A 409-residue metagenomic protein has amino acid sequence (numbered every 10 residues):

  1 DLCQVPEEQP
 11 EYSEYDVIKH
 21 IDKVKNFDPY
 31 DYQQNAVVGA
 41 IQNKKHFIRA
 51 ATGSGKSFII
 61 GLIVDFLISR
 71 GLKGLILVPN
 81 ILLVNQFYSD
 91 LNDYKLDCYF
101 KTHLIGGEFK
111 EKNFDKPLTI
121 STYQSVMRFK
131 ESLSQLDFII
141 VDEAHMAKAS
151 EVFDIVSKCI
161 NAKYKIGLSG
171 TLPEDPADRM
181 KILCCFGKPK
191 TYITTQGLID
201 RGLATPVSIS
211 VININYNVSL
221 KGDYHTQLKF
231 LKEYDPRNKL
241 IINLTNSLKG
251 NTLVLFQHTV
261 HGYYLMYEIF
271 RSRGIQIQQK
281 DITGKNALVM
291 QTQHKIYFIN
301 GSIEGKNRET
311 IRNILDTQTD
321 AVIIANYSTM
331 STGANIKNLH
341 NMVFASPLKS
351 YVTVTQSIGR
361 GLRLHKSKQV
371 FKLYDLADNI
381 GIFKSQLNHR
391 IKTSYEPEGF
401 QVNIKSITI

Functional and structural regions predicted by a protein language model:
N43-D65: Walker A/P-loop
F58-L62, F66-D93, H258-V260: Conserved Walker A/P-loop ATP-binding site and its immediately adjacent core in helicase/helicase-like ATPase domains
K73-V84, F230-K239, N243-I269: Conserved strand-helix element at the start of the C-terminal RecA-like helicase core
L82-G107, Q276: Conserved helix-turn-beta segment of the N-terminal RecA-like "Helicase ATP-binding" lobe in SF1/SF2 helicases
H103-F114, Y264, H294-S328: Conserved helicase ATPase core of P-loop NTP-dependent helicases/translocases
H145-S208: Post-DEXD/H (motif II) to motif III coupling segment of the RecA-like Helicase ATP-binding lobe
I193-T252: Conserved interdomain linker/interface between the two RecA-like ATPase lobes of SF2 helicase motors
G361-N388: Conserved segment of the helicase C-terminal RecA-like domain
